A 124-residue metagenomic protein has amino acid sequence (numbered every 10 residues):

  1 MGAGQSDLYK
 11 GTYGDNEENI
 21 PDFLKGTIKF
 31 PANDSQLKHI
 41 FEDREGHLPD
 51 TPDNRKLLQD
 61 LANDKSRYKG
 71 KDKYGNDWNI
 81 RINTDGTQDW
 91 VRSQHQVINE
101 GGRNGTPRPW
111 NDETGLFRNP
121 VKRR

Functional and structural regions predicted by a protein language model:
M1-D64, Y68-K71, W78-I80, H95-Q96 (+1 more regions): Low-complexity, glycine/serine/proline-rich disordered segments that function as export/translocation leaders
Y74-D77, G86: Short acidic/glycine-enriched loop/turn segments that link adjacent beta-strands
N83-N99: A short, solvent-exposed beta-edge/loop patch
